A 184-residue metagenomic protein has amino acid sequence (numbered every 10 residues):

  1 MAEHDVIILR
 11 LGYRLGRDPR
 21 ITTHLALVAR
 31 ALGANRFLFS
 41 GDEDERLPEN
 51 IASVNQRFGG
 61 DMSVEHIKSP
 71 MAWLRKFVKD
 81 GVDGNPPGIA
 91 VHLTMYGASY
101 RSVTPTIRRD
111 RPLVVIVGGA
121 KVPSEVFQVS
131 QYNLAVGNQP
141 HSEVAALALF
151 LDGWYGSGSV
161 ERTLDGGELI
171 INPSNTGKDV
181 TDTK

Functional and structural regions predicted by a protein language model:
M1-T94, L151-V160, T183: RNA substrate-binding interface of SAM-dependent RNA methyltransferases
T22-H24, A52-V54, T104-R108, V129-Y132 (+1 more regions): Short, glycine/charged-enriched secondary-structure capping and boundary segments
L47-P48, M71-L74, S99-R101, P123-S124 (+1 more regions): Short, well-ordered alpha-helical microsegments
Q56, N85, V115-I116, S174: Generic detector of intrinsically disordered, low-complexity, polar/charged segments
T94-V136: Long, charge-patterned amphipathic alpha-helical coiled-coil/hairpin "stalk" segments used as oligomerization
G97, V103, N172-D182: Beta-strand/loop-alpha-helix module characteristic of Rossmann-like adenine-cofactor folds
E125-K178: Structured adenosyl-cofactor binding patch, chiefly the S-adenosyl-L-methionine
